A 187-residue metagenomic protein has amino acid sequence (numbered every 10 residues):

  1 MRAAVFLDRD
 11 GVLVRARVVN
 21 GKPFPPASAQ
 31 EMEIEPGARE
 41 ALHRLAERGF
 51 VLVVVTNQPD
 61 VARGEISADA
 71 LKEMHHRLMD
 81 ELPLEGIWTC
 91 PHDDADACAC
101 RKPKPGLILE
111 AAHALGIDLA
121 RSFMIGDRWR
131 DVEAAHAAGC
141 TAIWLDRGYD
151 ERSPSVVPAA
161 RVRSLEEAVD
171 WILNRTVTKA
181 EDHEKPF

Functional and structural regions predicted by a protein language model:
M1-R9, R17, E85, D170-F187: Non-catalytic pre-domain segments flanking phosphatase-related domains
M1-V51: Active-site neighborhood of HAD-like aspartate-dependent phosphohydrolases
A38-L71, H75, L84-D96, A135: Substrate-recognition element of Asp-dependent hydrolases with the DxDx(T/V) motif
V61-L82, K102-A114, I143: Short, electropositive alpha-helical surface patch
M74-T89, D94, S153-L173: Structural recognition of alpha->loop->beta junctions
A99-R130: Conserved Lys-Pro-Asp/Glu-containing loop-to-beta segment of HAD-superfamily phosphomonoesterases, centered on
I125-R163: Acidic, Mg2+-coordinating phosphoryl-transfer loop and its flanking beta/alpha structural elements, shared across
